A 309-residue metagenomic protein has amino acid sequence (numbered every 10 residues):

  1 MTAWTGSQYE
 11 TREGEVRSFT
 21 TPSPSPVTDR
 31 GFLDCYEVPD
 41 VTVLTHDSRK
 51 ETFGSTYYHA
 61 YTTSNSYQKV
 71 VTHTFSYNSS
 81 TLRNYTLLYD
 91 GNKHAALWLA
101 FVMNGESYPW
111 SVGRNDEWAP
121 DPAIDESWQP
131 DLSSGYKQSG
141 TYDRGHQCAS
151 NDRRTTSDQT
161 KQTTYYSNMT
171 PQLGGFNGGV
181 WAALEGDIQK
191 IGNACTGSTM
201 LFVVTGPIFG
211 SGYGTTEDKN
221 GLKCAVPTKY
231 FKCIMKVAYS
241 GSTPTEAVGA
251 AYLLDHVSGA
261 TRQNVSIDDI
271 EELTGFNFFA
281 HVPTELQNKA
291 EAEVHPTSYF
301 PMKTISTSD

Functional and structural regions predicted by a protein language model:
W4-P24: Extracellular fibronectin type III
T20-D309: Domain-level detector for secreted/extracellular nuclease and nuclease-toxin modules, and for the ENPP-like C-terminal
